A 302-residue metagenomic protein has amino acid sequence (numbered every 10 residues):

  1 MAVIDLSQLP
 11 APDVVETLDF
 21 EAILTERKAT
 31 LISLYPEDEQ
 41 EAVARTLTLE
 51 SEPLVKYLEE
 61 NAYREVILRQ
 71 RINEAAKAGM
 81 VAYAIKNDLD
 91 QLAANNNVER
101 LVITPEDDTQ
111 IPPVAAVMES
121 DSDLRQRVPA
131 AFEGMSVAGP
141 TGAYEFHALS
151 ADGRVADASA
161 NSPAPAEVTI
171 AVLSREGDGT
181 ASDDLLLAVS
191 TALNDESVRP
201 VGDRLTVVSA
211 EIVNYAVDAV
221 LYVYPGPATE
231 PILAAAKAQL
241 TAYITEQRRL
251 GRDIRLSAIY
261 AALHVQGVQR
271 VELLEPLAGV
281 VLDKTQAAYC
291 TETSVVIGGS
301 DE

Functional and structural regions predicted by a protein language model:
M1-V137, I232-A235, Q239-E302: N-terminal polar alpha-helical/low-complexity "assembly arms" that mediate subunit docking, oligomerization
E133-R252: Carbohydrate-recognition loop of C-type lectin domains
